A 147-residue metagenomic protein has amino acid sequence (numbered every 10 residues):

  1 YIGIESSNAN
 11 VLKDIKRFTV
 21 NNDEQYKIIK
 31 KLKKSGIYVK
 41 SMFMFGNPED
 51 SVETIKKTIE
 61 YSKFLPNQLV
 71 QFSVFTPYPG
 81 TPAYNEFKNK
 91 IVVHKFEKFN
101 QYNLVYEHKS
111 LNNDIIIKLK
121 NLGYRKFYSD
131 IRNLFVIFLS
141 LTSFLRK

Functional and structural regions predicted by a protein language model:
Y1-L139: A structural motif corresponding to the C-terminal lobe/cap of the Radical SAM core domain
F144-K147: Short, amphipathic C-terminal "tail helix"
